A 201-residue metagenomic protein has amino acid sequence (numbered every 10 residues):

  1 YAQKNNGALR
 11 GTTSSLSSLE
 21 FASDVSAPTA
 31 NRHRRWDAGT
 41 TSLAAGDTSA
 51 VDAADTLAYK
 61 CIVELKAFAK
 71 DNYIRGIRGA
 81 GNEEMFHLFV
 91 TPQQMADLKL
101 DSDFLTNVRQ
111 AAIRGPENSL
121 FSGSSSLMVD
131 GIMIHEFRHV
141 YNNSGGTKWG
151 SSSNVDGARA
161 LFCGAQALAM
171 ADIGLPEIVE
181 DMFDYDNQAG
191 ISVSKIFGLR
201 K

Functional and structural regions predicted by a protein language model:
A2-F21: Short, glycine/acidic-rich hinge or "gate" loops at secondary-structure transitions that mediate conformational
A22-D71, M85-H87, Q93-K201: Sequence/fold signature of self-assembling virion shell proteins
N72-A80: Surface-exposed acidic, glycine-flexible loop patches that form ligand/cofactor-binding and adhesion interfaces
